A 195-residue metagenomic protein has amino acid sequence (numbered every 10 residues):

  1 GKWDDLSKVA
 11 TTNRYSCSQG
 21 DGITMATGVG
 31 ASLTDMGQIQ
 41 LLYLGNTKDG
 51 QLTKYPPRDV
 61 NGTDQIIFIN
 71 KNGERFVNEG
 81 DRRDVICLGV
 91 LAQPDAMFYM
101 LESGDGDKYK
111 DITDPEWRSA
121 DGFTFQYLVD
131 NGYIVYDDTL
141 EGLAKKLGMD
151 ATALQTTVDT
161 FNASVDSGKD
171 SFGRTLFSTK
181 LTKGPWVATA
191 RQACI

Functional and structural regions predicted by a protein language model:
G1-N46: Glycine-rich loop(s) and the adjacent beta-strand/alpha-helix scaffold that form part
D5, V9-R14, T53-K54, F125-L128 (+1 more regions): Active-site lid/adjacent beta-loop-alpha segment flanking the redox-cofactor pocket in flavoenzymes
A26, D35-I39, A96, S119 (+3 more regions): N-terminal redox-cofactor-binding region of secreted/periplasmic oxidoreductases
L41-K48, T160-V165: Flavin (FAD/FMN) cofactor-binding core of flavoprotein oxidoreductases
K48-P56: Short low-complexity, flexible loop/linker segments enriched in glycine and/or proline with clustered acidic
N61-T63: Short, small/polar residue-rich loop motifs at catalytic or cofactor-binding pockets
Q65, I69-V158, V187-Q192: C-terminal catalytic lobe of FAD-dependent flavoproteins
A153-I195: A glycine-rich dinucleotide-binding beta-alpha-beta segment and adjacent secondary-structure elements that constitute
